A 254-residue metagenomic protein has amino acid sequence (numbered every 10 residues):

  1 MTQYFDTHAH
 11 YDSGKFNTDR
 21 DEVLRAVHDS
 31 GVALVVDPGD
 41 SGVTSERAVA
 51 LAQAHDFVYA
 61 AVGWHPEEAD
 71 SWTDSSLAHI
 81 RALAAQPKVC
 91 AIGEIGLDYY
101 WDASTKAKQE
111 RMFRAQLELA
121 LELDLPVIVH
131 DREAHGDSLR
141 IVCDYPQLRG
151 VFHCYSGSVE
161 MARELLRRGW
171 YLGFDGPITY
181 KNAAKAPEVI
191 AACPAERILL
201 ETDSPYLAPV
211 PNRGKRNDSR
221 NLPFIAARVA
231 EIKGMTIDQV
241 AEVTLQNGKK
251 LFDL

Functional and structural regions predicted by a protein language model:
M1-L254: Mid-domain alpha/beta scaffold segments of enzyme catalytic cores
